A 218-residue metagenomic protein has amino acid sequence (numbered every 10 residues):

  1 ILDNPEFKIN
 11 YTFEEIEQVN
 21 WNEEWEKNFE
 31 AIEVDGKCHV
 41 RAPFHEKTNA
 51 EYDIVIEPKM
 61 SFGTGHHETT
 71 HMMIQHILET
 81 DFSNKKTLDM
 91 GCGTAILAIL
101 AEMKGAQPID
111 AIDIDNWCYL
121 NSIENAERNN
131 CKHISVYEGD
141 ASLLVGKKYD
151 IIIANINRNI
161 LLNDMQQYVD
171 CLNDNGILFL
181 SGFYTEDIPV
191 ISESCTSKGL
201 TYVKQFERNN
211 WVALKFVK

Functional and structural regions predicted by a protein language model:
I1-T48: N-terminal auxiliary segments of SAM/dcSAM-dependent transferases
N10-T12, H39, P108, H133-S135 (+1 more regions): Conserved beta-strand segments of alpha/beta enzyme cores
R41-A42, A111, L180: Hydrophobic residues in well-ordered beta-strands that form the structural core
K47, G63, N159: Active-site beta-alpha loop architecture of Rossmann-like, nucleotide-cofactor-dependent enzymes
Y52-P58: A short, charged helix-loop
M60, T64-V145: Conserved SAM/SAH cofactor-binding pocket of Class I
I114-K218: S-adenosylmethionine
